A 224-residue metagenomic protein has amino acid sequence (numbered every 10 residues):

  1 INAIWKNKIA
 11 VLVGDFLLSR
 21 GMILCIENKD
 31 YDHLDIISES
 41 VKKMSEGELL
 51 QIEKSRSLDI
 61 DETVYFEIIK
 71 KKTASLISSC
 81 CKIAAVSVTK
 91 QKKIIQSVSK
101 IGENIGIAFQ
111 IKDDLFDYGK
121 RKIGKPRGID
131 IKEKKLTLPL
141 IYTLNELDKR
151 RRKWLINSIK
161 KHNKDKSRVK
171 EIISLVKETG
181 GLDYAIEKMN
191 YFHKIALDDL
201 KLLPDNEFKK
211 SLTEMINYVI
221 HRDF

Functional and structural regions predicted by a protein language model:
I1-F224: All-alpha prenyltransferase/terpene-synthase fold signal
